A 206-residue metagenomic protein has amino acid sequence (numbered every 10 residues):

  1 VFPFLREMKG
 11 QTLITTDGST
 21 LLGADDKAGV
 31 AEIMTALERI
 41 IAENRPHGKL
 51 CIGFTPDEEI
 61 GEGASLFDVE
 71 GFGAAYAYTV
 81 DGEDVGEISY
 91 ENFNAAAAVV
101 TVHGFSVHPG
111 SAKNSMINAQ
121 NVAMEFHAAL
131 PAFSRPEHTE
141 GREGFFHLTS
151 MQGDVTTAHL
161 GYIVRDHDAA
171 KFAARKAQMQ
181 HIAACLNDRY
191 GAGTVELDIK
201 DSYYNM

Functional and structural regions predicted by a protein language model:
V1-K49, F54: Active-site metal-coordination/substrate-binding segment of hydrolases, especially metallo-dependent peptidases
F2, I33, G86-Y90, L148 (+1 more regions): Structured alpha-helical segments in the cores of large, soluble enzyme domains
L5-R6, S89-A95, M151-T156: Short glycine/proline-enriched loop/turn "hinge" motifs that connect secondary-structure elements and lie
Q11-D17, V102-H108, T156-R165, D198-K200: A short small-residue
G23-A24, G63, I88, P109-A112 (+2 more regions): A generic structural signal for short coil/turn motifs at secondary-structure boundaries
G23-V30, A36, E59-E62, F67-E70 (+1 more regions): Glycine-rich anion/phosphate-binding loop at the beta-strand->alpha-helix junction
A42-A119: Fold-level recognition of mixed alpha/beta catalytic cores in primary-metabolism enzymes, strongest
Q120-M206: Metal-dependent amide/peptide-bond hydrolase catalytic core, centered on the "pita-bread" metallohydrolase fold
